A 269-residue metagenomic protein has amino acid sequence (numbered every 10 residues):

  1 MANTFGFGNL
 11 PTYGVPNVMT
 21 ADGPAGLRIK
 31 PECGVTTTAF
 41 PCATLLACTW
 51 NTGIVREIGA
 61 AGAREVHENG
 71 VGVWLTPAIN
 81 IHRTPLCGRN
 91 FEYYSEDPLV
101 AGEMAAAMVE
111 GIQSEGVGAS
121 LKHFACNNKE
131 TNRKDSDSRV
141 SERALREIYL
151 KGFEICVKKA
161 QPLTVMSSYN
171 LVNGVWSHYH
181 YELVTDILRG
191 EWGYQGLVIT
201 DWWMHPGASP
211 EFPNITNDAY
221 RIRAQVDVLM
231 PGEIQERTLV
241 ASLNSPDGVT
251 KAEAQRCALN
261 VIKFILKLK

Functional and structural regions predicted by a protein language model:
M1-K269: Glycoside hydrolase catalytic-domain context in secreted enzymes
